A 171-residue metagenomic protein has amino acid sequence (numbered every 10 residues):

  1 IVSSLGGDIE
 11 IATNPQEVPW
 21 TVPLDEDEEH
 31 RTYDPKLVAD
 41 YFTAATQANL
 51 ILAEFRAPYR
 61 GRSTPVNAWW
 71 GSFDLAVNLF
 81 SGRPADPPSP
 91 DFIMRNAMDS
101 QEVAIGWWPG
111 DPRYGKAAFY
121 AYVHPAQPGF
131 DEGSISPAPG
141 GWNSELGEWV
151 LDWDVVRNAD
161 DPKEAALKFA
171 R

Functional and structural regions predicted by a protein language model:
V2-A39: Long, hydrophobic, well-ordered secondary-structure blocks that form the structural core and pocket-lining surfaces
V2-I9, A48-Y59, F169-R171: Hydrophobic, Leu/Ile/Phe/Ala-enriched alpha-helical segments that form helix-helix packing faces
E10-N14, P65, W69, Y120: A structural signal for short, well-ordered beta-strand segments and their strand-loop junctions that often border
E26-D111: Aromatic/basic-lined ligand-recognition segments that form π-stacking hydrophobic pockets flanked by Lys/Arg to engage
G82-P84, P112, P128, V156-N158: Generic "edge-of-domain/loop-turn" microfeature
S100-E148: Low-complexity, glycine/alanine/valine/leucine- and proline-rich hydrophobic stretches
G141-R171: TerminUS-proximal long segments
